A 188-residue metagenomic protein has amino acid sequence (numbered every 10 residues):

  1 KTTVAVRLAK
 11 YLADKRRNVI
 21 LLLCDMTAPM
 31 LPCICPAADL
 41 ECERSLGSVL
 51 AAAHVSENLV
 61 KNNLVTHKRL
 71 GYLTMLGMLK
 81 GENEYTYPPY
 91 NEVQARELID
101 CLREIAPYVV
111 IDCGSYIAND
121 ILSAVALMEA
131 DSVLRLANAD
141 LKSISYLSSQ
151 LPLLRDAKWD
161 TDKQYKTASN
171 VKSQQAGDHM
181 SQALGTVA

Functional and structural regions predicted by a protein language model:
K1-T2, V19: Glycine-rich phosphate-binding loop of nucleotide-binding enzymes
T3-V4, L8: Hydrophobic positions on the alpha1 helix immediately C-terminal to the Walker A/P-loop
A9, A13-D14, L127: Gly/Ala-rich phosphate-binding loop of Rossmann-like dinucleotide-binding domains, activating on the conserved
L12, R16, C35, L154 (+1 more regions): Active-site catalytic pocket residues across diverse enzymes, especially alpha/beta-hydrolases
K15-T74: Phosphate-binding loop that captures ATP/GTP phosphates
H54, P89-V93, L141, S145: Conserved phosphate-coordination/catalytic loops
E57-K68, T74-N119: Cytosolic-facing regulatory segments adjacent to core modules
E97, R103-E104, Y108, C113-V187: Conserved catalytic-core segment of NTP-binding enzymes
